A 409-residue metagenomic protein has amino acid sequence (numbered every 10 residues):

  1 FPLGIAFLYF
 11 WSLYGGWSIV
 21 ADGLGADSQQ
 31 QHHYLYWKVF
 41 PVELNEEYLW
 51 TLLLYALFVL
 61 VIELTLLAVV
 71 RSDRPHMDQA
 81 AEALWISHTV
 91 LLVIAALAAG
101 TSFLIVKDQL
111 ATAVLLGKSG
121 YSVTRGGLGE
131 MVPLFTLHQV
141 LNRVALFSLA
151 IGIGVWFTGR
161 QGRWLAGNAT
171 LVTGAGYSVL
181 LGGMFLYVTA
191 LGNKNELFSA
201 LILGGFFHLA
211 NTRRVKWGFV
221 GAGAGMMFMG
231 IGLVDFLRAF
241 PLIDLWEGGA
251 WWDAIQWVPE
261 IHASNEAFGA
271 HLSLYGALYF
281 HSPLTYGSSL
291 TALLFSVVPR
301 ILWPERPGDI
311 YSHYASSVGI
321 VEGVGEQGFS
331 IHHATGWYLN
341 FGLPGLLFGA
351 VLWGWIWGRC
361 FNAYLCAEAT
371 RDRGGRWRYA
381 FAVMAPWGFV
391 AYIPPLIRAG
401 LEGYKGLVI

Functional and structural regions predicted by a protein language model:
F1-D22, W164-Y177, T370-P386: Membrane-interfacial loop-to-transmembrane alpha-helix junctions, especially the N-terminal start
F1-L92, A96, G204-L209, R214-A222 (+1 more regions): N-terminal "leader" segments that precede or initiate the main folded domain
L35-W37, A68-V220, M226-D244: Membrane-embedded catalytic interface detector for glycan/lipid assembly enzymes
W37-T51, Y121-N142, D253-E260, G336-L339: Short aromatic-rich membrane-water interface segments that cap or initiate transmembrane helices in multi-pass membrane
L53-I62, T89-T101, H138-G152, T335 (+1 more regions): Hydrophobic alpha-helical transmembrane segments
A99-T112, F219-D309: Aromatic-rich transmembrane-lumenal/periplasmic boundary elements in polytopic membrane proteins
A113, G117-R125, S288, A292-A334: Interfacial juxtamembrane loops and adjacent helix segments that form the catalytic/substrate-binding surfaces
E326-I409: Hydrophobic alpha-helical segments
